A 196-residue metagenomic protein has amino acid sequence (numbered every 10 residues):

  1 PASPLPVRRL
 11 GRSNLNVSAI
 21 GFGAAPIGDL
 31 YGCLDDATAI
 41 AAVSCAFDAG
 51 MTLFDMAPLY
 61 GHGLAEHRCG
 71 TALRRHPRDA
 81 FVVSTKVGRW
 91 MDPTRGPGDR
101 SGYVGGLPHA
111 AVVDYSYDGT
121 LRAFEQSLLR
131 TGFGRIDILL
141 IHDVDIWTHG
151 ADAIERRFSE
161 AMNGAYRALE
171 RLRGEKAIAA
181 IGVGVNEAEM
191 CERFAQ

Functional and structural regions predicted by a protein language model:
P1-T94, G102: N-terminal binding-site loop/beta-alpha segment at the start of enzyme catalytic domains that lines or forms
M91-G96, I146-G150: Short acidic/His/Gly/Ser-rich catalytic and metal-binding motifs that mark active-site loops of diverse hydrolases
S101-Q196: Glycine/proline-rich, positively charged, aromatic-decorated active-site loop/lid region on the catalytic face
